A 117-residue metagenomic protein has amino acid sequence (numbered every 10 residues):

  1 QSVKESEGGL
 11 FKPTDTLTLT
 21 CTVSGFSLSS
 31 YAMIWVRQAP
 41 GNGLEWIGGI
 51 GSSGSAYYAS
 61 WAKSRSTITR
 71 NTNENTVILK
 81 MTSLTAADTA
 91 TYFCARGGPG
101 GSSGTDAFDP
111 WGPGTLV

Functional and structural regions predicted by a protein language model:
Q1-V117: Extracellular domains of the immunoglobulin superfamily
